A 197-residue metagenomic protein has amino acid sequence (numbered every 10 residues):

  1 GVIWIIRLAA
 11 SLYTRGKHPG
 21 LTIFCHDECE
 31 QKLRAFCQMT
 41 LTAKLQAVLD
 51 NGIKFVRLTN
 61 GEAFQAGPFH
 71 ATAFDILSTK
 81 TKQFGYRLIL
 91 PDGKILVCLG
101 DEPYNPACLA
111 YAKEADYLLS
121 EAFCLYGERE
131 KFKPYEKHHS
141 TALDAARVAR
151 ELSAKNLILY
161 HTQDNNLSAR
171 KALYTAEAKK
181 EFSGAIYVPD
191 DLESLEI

Functional and structural regions predicted by a protein language model:
G1-C98, P103, A172-I197: Binuclear metal-dependent hydrolase catalytic cores
P103-E193: Cap/insert and terminal regions of metallo-dependent hydrolase folds
